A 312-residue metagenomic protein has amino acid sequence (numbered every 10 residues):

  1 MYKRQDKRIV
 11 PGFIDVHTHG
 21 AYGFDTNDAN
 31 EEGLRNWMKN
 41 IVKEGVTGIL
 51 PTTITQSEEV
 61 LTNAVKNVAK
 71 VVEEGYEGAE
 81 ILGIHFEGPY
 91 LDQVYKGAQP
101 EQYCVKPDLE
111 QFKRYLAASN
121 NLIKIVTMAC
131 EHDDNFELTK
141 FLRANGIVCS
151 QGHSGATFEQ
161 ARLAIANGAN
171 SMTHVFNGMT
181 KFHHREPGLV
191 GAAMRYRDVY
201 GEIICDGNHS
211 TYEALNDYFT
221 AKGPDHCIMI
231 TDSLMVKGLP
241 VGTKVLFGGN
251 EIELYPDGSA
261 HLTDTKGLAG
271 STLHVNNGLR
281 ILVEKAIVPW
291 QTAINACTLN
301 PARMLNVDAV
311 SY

Functional and structural regions predicted by a protein language model:
K3-R35, K39: Replace "His-x-His-based motif
D6, H17, I41, F86 (+4 more regions): Conserved, mostly hydrophobic/aromatic
H19, R35-A64, A79-D92, S119-E131 (+4 more regions): Divalent metal-dependent hydrolysis catalytic cores, especially in the metallo-beta-lactamase
G20-E32, A98-V105, V148-G152: Active-site mouth loops of central-metabolism enzymes
N30-G33, A64-N67, D108-E110, H184-V190: Charged helix-capping and loop-helix junction motifs
K39-L50, Q93-N120, L163-V175, E186 (+2 more regions): Active-site gating loops and adjacent loop-to-helix segments of metal-dependent hydrolytic enzymes
K113, A117-V241: Active-site core of metal-dependent hydrolases
G188-I203, F219-T231, K237-Y312: His/Asp/Glu-enriched, well-ordered alpha-helical/loop segment that forms or immediately abuts the divalent-metal
